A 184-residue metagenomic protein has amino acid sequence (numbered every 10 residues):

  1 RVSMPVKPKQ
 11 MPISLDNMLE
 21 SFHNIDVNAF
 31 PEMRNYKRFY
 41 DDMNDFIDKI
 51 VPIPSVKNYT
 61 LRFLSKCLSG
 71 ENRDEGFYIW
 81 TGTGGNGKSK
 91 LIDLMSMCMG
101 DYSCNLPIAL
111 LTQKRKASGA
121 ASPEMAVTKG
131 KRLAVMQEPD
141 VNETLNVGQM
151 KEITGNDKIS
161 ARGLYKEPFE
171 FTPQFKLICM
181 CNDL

Functional and structural regions predicted by a protein language model:
V2-G130: P-loop NTPase catalytic core of nucleic-acid-dependent motor ATPases
K49, N156-S160, M180: A Trp-anchored, charged/polar loop motif used as the substrate-binding/catalytic surface of acyl/ester-handling
S65, I79-G82, V135-M136, I178-C181: Short beta-strand segments
G85, S118, M136-E143, L164 (+1 more regions): Hydrophobic alpha-helical scaffolding
L106-A121, G148-E167: Substrate-gripping "pore-loop 1 plus following alpha2 helix"
P123-K129, R162-M180: AAA+/SF3 P-loop NTPase mechanochemical coupling elements
G130-T154, F169: Conserved AAA+/SF3 P-loop NTPase catalytic/coupling segment centered on the Walker-B
D140-V141, N182-L184: Conserved nucleotide-binding/hydrolysis micro-motifs of P-loop NTPases
